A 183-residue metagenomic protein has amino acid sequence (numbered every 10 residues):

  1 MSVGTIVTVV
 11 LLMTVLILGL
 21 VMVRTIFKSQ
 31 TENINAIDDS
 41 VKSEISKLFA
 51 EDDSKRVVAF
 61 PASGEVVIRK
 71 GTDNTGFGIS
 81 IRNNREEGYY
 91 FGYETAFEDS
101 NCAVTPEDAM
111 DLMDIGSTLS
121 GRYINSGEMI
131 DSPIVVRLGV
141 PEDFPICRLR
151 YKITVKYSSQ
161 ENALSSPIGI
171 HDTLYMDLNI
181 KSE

Functional and structural regions predicted by a protein language model:
M1-V23: N-terminal single-pass transmembrane signal-anchor helix
V15, V21-E183: N-terminal export/assembly leader peptides and their processing motifs that target proteins to secretory
